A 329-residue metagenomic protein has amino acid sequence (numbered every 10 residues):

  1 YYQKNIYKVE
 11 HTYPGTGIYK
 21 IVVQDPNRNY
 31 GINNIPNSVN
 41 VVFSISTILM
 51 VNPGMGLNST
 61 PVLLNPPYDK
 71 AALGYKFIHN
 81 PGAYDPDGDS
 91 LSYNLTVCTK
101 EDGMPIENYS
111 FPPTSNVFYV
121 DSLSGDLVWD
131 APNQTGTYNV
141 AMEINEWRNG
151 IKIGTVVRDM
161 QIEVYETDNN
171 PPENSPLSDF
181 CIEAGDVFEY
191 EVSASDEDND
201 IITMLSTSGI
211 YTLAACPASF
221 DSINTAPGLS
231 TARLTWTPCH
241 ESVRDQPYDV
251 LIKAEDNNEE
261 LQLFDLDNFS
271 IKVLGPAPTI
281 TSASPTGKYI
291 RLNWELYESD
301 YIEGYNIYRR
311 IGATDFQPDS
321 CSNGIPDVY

Functional and structural regions predicted by a protein language model:
Y1, S222-L229, G304-Y329: Recognizes extended acidic, P/S/T-rich segments that occur within or adjacent to Ig-like beta-sandwich modules
Y7-G15, Y19-V23, D121, A131-Q134 (+2 more regions): Residue-level recognition of secondary-structure-to-loop junctions
R28-N33, N145-I153, A254-Q262: Short, solvent-exposed loop/turn segments at the edges of extracellular beta-sandwich modules
F77-H79, D186-Y190, K288-L292: Structural beta-strand segments of beta-rich domains
G82-D89, V192-D200, H240, A254-D256 (+1 more regions): Extracellular acidic, Ser/Thr/Pro-rich low-complexity tracts
Y109-P132, A215-C239: Strand-loop-strand motifs at the edges of beta-sheets in extracellular beta-sandwich domains
I162-P171, G185-D186, K272-T279: Extracellular interdomain linker/stem segments of modular secreted and single-pass surface proteins
S270-E303: Pro/Thr/Ser/Gly-rich low-complexity, intrinsically disordered linker/stalk tracts
